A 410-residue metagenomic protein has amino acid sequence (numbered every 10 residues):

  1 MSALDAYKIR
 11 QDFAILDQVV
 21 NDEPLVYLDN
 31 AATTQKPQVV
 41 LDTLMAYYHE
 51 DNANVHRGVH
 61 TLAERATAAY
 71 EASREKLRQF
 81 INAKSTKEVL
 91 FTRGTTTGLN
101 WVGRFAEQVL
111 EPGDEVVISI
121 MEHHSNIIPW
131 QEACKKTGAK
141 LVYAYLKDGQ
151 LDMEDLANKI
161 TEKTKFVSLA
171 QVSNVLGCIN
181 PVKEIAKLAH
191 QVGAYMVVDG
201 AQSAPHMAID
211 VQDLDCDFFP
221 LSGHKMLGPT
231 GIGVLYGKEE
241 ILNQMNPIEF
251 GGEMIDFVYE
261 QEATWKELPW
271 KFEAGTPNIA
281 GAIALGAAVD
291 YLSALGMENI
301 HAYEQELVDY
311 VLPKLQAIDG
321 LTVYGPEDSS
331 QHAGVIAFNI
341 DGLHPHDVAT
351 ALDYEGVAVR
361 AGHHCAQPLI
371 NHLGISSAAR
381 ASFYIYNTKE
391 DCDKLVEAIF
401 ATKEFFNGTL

Functional and structural regions predicted by a protein language model:
M1-L410: Pyridoxal 5′-phosphate
